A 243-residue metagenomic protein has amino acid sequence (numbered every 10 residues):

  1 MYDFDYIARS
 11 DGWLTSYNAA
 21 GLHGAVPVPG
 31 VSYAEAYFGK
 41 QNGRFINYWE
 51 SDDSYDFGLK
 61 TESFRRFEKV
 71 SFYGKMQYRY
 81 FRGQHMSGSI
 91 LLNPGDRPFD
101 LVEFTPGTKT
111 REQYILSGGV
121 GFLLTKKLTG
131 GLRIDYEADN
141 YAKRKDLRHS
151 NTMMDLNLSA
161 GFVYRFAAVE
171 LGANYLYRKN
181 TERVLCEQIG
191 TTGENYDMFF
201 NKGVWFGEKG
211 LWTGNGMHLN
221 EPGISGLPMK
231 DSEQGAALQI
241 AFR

Functional and structural regions predicted by a protein language model:
S32-K40, G74-Y80, L132-A138, A173-K179: Transmembrane beta-barrel strands of outer-membrane/channel proteins
Q41-F45, G83-S87, Y141-K145, E182-C186: Outer-membrane beta-barrel proteins
R44-W49, D100-P106, A142-R148, E221-G226: Extracellular loop and loop/strand-boundary signature of outer-membrane beta-barrel proteins
D53-L59, T110-L116, S150-L158, K230-A236: Residues that define the transmembrane beta-barrel architecture of outer-membrane proteins
L59-R65, L116-F122, L158-Y164, L238-F242: Residues on the lipid-exposed face of transmembrane beta-strands in outer-membrane beta-barrel proteins
F67-V70, L123-K127, R165-A167: Outer-membrane beta-barrel channels and translocator barrels
S89-G95, D146-M153, Q188-D197: Flexible, surface-exposed loop regions and adjacent strand-edge segments of Gram-negative outer-membrane beta-barrel
E208-R243: Long, internal scaffold/assembly segments composed of regular secondary structure
